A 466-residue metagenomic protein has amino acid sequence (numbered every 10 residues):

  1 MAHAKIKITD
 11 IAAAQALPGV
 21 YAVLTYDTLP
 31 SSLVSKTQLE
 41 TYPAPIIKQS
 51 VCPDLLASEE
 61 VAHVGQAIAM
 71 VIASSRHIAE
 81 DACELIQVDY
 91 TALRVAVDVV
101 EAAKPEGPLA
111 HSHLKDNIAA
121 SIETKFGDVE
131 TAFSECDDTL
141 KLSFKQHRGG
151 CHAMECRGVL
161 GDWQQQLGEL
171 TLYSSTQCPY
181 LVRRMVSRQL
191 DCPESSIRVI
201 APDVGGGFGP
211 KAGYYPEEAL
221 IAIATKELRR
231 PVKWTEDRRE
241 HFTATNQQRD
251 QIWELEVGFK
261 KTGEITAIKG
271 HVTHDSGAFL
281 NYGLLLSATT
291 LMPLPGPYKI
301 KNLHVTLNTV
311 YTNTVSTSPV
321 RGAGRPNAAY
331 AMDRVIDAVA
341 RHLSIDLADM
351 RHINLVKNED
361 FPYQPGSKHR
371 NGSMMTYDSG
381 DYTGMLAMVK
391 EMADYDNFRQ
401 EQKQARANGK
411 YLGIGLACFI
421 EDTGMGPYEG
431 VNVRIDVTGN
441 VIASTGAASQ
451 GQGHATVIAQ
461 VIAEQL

Functional and structural regions predicted by a protein language model:
M1-I118, T139-L142, E227: Flexible, low-hydrophobicity surface segments
M1-Y26, A69-D89, V159-L228, L284-P293 (+5 more regions): Alpha-helical support elements that line or immediately flank enzyme active sites and cofactor-binding pockets
Y26, S196-P202, R230-R239, T266-H271 (+4 more regions): Beta-strand segments within the central parallel beta-sheet cores of soluble alpha/beta enzyme folds
L29, T176-P179, P202-G207, E236-N246 (+5 more regions): Acidic, glycine-rich active-site loops and adjacent beta-strand->loop/helix elements that engage anionic groups
L33-L39, A82-L85, S174, R183-M185 (+10 more regions): Short acidic, glycine/serine/threonine-rich loops at helix termini
L39-E40, A44-I47, V51, D116-V159 (+2 more regions): Glycine-rich loop/linker segments at domain edges
P43-A73, H77-I78, P210-K261, T317-H342 (+2 more regions): Glycine-rich and small/hydrophobic secondary-structure elements
K104-L190, K357-N440: Helix-loop-helix junctions that connect adjacent transmembrane helices in secondary transporters/permeases, recognized
